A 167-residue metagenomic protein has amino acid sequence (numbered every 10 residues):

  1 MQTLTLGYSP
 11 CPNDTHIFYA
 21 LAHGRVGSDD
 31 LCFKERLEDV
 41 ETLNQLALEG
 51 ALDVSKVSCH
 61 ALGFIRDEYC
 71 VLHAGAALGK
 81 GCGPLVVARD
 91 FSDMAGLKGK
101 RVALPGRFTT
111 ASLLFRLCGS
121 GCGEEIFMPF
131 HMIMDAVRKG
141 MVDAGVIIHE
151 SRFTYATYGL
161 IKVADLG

Functional and structural regions predicted by a protein language model:
T3-L6, P12-A111, R116: Short, glycine-/small- and polar/acidic-enriched structural segments that line small-molecule recognition paths
I17, V26, I65, I126 (+3 more regions): Weak global preference for isoleucine
F33-Q45, G123-K139: Short helix-initiation/N-cap motifs at beta->coil->alpha
A47, K56, F127, G145-I147: A structural signal for short, well-ordered beta-strand segments and their strand-loop junctions that often border
Y69-H73, G123-E125, G159-V163: Active-site regions of enzymes building and remodeling cell-envelope glycoconjugates
L104-G106, M128, I148: Short His-Asn-centered micro-motif
G119-G121: Short, structured coil segments at secondary-structure junctions
F130-G167: Pocket-lining segment of extracytoplasmic ligand-binding domains
